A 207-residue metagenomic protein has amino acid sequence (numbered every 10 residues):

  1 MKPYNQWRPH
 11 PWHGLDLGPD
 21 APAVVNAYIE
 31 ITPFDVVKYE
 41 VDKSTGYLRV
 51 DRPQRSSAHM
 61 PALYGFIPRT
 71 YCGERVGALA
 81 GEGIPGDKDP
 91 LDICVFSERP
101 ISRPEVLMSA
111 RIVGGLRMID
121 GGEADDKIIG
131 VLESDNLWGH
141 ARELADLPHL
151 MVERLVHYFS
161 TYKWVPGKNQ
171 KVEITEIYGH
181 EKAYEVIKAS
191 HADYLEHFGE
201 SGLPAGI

Functional and structural regions predicted by a protein language model:
M1-I207: Hydrophobic N-terminal alpha-helices or hydrophobic patches in metabolic proteins across all domains of life
